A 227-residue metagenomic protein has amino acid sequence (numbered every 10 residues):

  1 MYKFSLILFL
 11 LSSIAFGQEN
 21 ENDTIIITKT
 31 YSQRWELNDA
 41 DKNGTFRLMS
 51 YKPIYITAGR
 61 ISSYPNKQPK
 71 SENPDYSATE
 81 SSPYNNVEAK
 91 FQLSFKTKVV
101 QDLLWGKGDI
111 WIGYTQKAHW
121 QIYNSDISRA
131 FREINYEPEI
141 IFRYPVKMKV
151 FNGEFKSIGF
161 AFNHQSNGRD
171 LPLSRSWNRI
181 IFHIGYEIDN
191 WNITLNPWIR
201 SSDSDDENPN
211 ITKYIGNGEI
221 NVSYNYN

Functional and structural regions predicted by a protein language model:
Y2-S13: Sec-dependent N-terminal signal peptides
S12-I14, D41, I56, F182: Generic detector of intrinsically disordered, low-complexity, polar/charged segments
E19-N124, N135-P138: Outer-membrane beta-barrel initiation region
Q68-A78, N85, V100-Y224: Outer-membrane pore/translocation modules
